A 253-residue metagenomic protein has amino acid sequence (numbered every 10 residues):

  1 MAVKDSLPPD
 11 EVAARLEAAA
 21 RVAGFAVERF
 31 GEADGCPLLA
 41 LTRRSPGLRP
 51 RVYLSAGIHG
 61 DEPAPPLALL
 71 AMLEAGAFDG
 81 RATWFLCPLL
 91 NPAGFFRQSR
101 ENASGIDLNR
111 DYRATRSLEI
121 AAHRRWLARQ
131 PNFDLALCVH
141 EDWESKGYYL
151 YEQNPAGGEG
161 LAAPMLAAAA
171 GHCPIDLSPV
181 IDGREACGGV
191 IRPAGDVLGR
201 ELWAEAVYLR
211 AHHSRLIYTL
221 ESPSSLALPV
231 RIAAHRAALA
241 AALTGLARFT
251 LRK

Functional and structural regions predicted by a protein language model:
M1-K253: Structured catalytic-domain cores with a bias toward divalent-metal coordination
